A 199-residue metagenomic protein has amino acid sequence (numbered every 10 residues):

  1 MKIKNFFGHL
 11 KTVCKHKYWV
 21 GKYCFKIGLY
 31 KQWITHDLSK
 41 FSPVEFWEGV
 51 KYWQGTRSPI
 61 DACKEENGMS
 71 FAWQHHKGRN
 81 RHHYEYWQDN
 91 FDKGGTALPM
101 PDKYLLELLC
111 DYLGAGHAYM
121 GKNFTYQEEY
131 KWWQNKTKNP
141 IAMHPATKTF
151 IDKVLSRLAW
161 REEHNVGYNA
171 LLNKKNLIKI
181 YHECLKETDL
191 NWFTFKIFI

Functional and structural regions predicted by a protein language model:
M1-I199: Metal-dependent phosphohydrolase cores
